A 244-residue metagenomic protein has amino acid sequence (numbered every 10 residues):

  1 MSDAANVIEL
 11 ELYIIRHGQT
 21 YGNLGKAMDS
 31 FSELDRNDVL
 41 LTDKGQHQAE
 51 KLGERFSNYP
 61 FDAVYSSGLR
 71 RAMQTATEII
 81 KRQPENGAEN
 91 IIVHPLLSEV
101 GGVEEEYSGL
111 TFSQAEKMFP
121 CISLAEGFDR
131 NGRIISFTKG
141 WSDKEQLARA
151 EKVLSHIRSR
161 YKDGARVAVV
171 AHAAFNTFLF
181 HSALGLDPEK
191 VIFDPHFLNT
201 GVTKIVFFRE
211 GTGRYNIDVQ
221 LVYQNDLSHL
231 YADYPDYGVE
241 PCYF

Functional and structural regions predicted by a protein language model:
M1-D62, T77-K81, E85, G211-F244: An N-terminal RHG(E/S)-centered segment typical of histidine phosphatases
M1-E11, E99-C121, D163-A165, H181-F244: Acidic, low-complexity terminal tails and accessory targeting/binding regions of phosphate-metabolizing enzymes
V7, E50-G127, P195: Phosphate-coordination/substrate-recognition cap region in phosphate-metabolizing enzymes
E11-I15, Y65, A165-A171, F175: Beta-strand elements within well-structured catalytic alpha/beta cores of enzymes that handle phosphate/sulfate esters
R55, E78-R82, H156, S182-L186 (+1 more regions): Active-site catalytic microenvironments for nucleophilic, acid-base chemistry
N58-P60, I157-A165: Glycine-rich phosphate-binding loop signature in dinucleotide/nucleotide-binding domains
F119-E145: Short glycine/proline- and acidic residue-enriched helix-loop micro-motifs that form flexible lids or anion-recognition
